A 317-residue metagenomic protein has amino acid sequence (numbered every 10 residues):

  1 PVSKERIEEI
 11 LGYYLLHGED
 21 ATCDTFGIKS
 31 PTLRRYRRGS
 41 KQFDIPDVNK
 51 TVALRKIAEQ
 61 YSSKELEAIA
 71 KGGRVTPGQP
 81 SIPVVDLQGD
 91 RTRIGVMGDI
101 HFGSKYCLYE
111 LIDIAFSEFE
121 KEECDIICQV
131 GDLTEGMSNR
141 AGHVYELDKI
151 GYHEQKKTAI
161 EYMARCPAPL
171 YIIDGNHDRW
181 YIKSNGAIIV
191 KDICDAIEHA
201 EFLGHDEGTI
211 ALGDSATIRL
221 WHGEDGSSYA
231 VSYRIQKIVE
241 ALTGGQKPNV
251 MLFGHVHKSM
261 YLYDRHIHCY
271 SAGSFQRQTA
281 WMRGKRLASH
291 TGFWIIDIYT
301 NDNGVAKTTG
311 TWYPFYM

Functional and structural regions predicted by a protein language model:
V2-H17: Short, amphipathic alpha-helical "recognition" segments used to contact nucleic acids or chromatin
A21-F26: Short alpha-helical "recognition helix" segments of helix-turn-helix
L33-T51: Short, solvent-exposed alpha-helical "recognition" segments
K50-T51, S81, F102-G204: Core catalytic region of metal-dependent phosphoesterases/phosphodiesterases, especially metallo-beta-lactamase-like
V84-I94, T209-R219, D264-I267: Beta-strand-turn-beta hairpins that frame and shape the catalytic cleft of phosphate-ester-processing enzymes
G98-H101, G131-T134, N176-D178, G223-D225 (+2 more regions): Active-site metal-binding loops of divalent metal-dependent hydrolases
T217-I218, E224-F315: Conserved beta-sheet core of the metallophosphoesterase superfamily
